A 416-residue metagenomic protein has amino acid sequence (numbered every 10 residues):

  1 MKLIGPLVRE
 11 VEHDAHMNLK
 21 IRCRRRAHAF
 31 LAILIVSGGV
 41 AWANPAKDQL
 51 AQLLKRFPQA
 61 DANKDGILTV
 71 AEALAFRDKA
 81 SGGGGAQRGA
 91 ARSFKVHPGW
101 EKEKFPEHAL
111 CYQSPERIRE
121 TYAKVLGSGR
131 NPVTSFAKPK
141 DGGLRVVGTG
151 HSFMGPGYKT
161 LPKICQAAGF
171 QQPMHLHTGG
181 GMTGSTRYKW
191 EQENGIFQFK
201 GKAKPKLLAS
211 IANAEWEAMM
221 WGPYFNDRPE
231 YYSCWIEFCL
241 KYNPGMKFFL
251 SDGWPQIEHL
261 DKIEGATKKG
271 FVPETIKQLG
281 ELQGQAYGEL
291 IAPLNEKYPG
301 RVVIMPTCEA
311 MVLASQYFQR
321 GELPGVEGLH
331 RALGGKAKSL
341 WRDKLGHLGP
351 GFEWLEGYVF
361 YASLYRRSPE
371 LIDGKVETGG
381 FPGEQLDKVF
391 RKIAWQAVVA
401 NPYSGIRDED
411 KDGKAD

Functional and structural regions predicted by a protein language model:
I4, N18-F30: Bacterial N-terminal signal peptides that target proteins for export
H28-G38: Bacterial N-terminal signal peptides
N44, V70-S81: Amphipathic regulatory helices of Ca2+-sensor modules
D61-D65, D412: Acidic carboxylate motifs that coordinate Ca2+ or other divalent cations, activating on Asp/Glu
Q87-K124, G328-D416: Conserved catalytic region of serine esterases and O-acyltransferases that act on ester linkages in lipids
S93-M182, T186: Serine-esterase "nucleophile elbow" of acetyl-processing enzymes
R145, T149, F153-F238: Conserved SGNH/GDSL esterase-like catalytic core that processes O-acyl groups on lipids and polysaccharides
K204-P350, A362: Alpha-helical cap/lid subdomain in secreted, periplasmic, or secretory-pathway luminal O-acyl-processing enzymes
